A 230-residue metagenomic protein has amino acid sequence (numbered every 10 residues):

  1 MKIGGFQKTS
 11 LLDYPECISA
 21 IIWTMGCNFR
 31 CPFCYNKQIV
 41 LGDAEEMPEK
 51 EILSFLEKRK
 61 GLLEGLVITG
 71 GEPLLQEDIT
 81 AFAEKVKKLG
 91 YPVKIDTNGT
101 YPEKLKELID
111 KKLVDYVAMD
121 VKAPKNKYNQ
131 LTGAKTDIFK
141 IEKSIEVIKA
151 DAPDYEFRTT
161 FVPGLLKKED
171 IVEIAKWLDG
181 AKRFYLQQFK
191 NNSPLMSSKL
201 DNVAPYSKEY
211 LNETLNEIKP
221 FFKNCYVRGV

Functional and structural regions predicted by a protein language model:
M1-W23, R30-L41, S54, K58-L62 (+2 more regions): N-terminal [4Fe-4S]-dependent radical SAM core
W23, T69, Y185: Conserved Rossmann-like nucleotide-binding pocket used by diverse enzymes that bind dinucleotide cofactors
G26, Y35-Q38, G90, L113: Conserved functional loop/turn residues at catalytic and ligand-binding sites
Q38-A44, G65-I68, E72: Glycine-rich phosphate-binding "P-loop"
I39, G71, K122, F189 (+1 more regions): Flexible loop residues that form catalytic and substrate-binding hotspots at small-molecule/glycan-binding clefts
E45-F55: Glycine-rich, highly charged phosphate/nucleotide-binding loops
L53-G65, L74-T214: Conserved AdoMet/S-adenosylmethionine-binding subsite of the radical SAM
Y210-V230: A C-terminal junction/extension of Radical SAM enzymes
